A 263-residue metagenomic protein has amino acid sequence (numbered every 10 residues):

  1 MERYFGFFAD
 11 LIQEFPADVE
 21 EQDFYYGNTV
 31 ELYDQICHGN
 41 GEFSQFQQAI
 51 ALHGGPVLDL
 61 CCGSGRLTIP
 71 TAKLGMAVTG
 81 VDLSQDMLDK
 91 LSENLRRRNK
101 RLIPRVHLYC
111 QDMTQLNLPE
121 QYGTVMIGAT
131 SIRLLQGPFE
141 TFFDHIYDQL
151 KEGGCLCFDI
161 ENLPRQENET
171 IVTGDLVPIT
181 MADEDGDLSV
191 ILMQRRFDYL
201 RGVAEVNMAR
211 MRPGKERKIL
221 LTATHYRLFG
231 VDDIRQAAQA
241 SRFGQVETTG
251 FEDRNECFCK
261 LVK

Functional and structural regions predicted by a protein language model:
M1-G55: Conserved class I S-adenosyl-L-methionine
C61-G63: Class I SAM-dependent methyltransferase "Motif I" SAM/SAH-binding loop
G65, I69: Glycine-rich SAM-binding Motif I of class I
P70-Q115: Class I SAM-dependent methyltransferase SAM/SAH-binding core
N117-V125: A short acidic, Gly/Pro-enriched loop at the edge of an enzyme's catalytic core that lines a small-molecule cofactor
E140-E152: A short glycine-rich, Lys/Arg-flanked "PGG" loop and its adjoining helix->strand segment in the class I
C157-V231: SAM-dependent methyltransferase
R227-K263: C-terminal lobe and adjacent flexible extensions of AdoMet/dcAdoMet transferase-like proteins
